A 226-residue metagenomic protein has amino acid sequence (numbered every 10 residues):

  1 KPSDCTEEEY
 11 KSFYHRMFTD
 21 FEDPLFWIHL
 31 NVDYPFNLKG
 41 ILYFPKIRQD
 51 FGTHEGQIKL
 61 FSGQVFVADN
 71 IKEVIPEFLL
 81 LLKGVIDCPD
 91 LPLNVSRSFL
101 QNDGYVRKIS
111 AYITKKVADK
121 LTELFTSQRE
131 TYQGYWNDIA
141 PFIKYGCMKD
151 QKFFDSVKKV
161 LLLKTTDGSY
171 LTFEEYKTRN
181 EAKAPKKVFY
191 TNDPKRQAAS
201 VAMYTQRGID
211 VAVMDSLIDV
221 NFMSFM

Functional and structural regions predicted by a protein language model:
K1-M226: Conserved GHKL (Bergerat-fold) ATPase module
